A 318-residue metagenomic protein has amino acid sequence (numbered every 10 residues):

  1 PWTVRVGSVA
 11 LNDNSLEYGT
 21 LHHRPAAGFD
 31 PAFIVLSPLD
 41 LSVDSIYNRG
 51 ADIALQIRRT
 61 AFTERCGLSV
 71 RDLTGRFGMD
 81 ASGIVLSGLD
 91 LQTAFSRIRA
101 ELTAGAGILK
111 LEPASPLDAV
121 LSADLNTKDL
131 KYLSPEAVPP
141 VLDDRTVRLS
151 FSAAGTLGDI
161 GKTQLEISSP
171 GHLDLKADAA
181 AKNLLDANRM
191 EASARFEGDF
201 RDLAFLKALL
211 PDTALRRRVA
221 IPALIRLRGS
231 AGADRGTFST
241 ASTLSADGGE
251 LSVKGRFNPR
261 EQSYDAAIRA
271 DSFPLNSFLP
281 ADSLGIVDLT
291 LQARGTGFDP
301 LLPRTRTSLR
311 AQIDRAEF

Functional and structural regions predicted by a protein language model:
P1-L121, T127-D129, D144, H172-D174 (+3 more regions): Elongated, acidic membrane-bridging lipid-handling scaffolds and related periplasm/extracellular "bridge/tunnel" systems
E17-G19, A61-T63, I108-K110, T127-L133 (+7 more regions): Gram-negative outer-membrane beta-barrel proteins
A26-G28, E136-P139, D212-L215, L275-L279: Extracellular loop and loop/strand-boundary signature of outer-membrane beta-barrel proteins
G28-F33, P140-D143, S169, R217-V219 (+2 more regions): Replace "Gram-negative outer membrane beta-barrel proteins" with "bacterial and organellar outer membrane beta-barrel
L55, L121-A123, F151, A177 (+5 more regions): Membrane-embedded beta-strand positions of outer-membrane beta-barrel proteins
Q56-T60, G83-L91, I160-I167, R235-T243 (+2 more regions): Transmembrane beta-strand segments that form the barrel wall of outer-membrane beta-barrel proteins
R71, R145-V147, A223, G249 (+1 more regions): Residues that define the transmembrane beta-barrel architecture of outer-membrane proteins
M79, G155, A181-N183, A231-A233 (+2 more regions): Residue-level signature of outer-membrane beta-barrel architecture
